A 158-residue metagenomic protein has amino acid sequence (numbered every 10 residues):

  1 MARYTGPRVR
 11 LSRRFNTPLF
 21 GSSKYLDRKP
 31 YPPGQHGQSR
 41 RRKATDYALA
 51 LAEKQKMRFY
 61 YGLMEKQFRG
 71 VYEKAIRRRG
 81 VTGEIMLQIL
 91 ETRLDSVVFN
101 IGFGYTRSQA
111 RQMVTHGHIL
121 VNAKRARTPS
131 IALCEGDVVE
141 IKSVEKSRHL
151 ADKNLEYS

Functional and structural regions predicted by a protein language model:
M1-I101, T128-S158: Ferredoxin-like alpha/beta domains used as RNA- or RNAP-binding modules
G104-R107, M113-V114, L133: Short, well-ordered loop/turn sites that connect or cap secondary structure elements
T115-H116, E156: A broadly tuned preference for mixed-charge, low-complexity surface segments
